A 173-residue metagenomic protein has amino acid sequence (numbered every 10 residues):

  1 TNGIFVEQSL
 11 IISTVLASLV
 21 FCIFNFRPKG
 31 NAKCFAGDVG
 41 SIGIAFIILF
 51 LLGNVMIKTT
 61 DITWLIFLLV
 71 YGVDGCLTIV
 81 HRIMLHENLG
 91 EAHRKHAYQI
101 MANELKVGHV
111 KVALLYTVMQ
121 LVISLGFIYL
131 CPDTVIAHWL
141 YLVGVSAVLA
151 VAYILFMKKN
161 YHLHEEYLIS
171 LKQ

Functional and structural regions predicted by a protein language model:
T1-K172: Alpha-helical transmembrane segments
